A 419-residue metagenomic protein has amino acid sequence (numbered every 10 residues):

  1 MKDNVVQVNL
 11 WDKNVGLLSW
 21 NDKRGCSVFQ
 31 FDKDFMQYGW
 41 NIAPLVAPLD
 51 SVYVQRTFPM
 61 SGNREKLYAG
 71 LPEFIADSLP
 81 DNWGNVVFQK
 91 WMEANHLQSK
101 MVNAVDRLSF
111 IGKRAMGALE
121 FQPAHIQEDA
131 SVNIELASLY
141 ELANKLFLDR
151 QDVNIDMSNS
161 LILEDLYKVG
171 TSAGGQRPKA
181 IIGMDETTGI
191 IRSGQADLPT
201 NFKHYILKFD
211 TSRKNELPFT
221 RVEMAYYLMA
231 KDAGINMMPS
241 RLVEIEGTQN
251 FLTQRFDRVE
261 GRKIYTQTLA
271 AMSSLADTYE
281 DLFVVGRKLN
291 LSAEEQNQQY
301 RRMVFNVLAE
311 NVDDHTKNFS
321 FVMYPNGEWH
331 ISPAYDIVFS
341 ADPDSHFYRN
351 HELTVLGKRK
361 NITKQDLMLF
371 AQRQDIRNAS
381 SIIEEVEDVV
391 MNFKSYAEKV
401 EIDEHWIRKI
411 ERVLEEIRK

Functional and structural regions predicted by a protein language model:
M1-T316, S320-K419: Phosphate/dinucleotide-binding and metal-coordinating scaffold of catalytic cores in nucleotide-dependent enzymes
